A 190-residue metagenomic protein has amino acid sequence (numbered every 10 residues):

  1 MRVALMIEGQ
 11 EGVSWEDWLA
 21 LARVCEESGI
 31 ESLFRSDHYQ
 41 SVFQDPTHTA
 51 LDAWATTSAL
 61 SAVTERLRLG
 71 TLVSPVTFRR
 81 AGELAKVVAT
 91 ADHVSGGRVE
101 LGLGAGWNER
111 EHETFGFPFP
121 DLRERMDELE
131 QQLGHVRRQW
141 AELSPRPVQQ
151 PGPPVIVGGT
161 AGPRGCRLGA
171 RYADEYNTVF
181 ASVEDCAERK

Functional and structural regions predicted by a protein language model:
M1-K190: Active-site-adjacent structural elements that line small-molecule/cofactor binding pockets in enzymes
